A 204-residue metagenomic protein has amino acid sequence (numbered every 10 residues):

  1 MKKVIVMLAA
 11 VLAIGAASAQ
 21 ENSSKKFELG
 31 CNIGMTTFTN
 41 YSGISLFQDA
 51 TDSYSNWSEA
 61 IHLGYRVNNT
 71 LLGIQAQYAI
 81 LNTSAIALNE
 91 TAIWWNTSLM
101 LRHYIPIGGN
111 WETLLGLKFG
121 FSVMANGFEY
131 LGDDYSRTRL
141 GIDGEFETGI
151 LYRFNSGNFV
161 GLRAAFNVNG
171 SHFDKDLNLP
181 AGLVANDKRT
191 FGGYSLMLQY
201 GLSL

Functional and structural regions predicted by a protein language model:
M1-V4, A19-Q20: Positively charged n-region of N-terminal signal peptides that target proteins for export
A10-S18: Hydrophobic h-region of N-terminal signal peptides that target proteins for export in Gram-negative bacteria
A19-Q75, R189, G193-L204: Short glycine/proline- and aromatic-enriched beta-strand/turn motifs that initiate or cap beta-hairpins
F38-I44, T83-A87, M124-Y130, G170-L179: Outer-membrane beta-barrel proteins
S45-A50, E90-W94, L131-R137, L177-V184: Flexible, surface-exposed loop regions and adjacent strand-edge segments of Gram-negative outer-membrane beta-barrel
H62-D133, R137-G144, Y152-N158, F191-L204: Gram-negative (and chloroplast) outer-membrane scaffold detector with strong preference for beta-barrel transmembrane
S122, L151, N167-S171: Short Gly/Pro-enriched loop/turn and capping motifs at secondary-structure junctions
G157-L204: Hydrophobic secondary-structure block in the mid-to-C-terminal portion of proteins
